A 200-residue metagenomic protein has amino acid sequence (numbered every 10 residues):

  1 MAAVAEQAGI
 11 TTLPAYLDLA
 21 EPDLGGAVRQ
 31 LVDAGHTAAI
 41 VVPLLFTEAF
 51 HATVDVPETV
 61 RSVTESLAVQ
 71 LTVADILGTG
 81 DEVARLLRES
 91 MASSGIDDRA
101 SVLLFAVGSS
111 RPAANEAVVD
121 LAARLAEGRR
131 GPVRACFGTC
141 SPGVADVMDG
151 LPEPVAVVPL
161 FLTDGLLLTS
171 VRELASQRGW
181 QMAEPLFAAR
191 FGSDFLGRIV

Functional and structural regions predicted by a protein language model:
M1-V200: Active-site-proximal alpha-helix that buttresses catalytic centers in soluble enzyme cores
